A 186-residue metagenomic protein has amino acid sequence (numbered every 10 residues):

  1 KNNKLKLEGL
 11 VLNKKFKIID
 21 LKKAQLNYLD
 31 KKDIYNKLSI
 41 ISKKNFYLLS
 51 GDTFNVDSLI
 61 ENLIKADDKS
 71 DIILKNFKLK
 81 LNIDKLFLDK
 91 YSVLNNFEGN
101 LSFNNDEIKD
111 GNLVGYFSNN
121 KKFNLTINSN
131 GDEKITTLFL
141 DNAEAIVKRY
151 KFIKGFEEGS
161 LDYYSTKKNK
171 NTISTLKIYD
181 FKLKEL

Functional and structural regions predicted by a protein language model:
K1-L186: Membrane-proximal interfacial segments on either side of biological membranes
